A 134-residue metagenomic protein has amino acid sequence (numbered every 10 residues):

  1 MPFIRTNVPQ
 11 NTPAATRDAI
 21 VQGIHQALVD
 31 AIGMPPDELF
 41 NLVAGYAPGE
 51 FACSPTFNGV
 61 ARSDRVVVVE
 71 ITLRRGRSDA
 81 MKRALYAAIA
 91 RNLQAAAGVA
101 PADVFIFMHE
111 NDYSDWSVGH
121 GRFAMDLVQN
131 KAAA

Functional and structural regions predicted by a protein language model:
P2-P9, V67-L73: Short, hydrophobic beta-strand segments
N11, G45-G49, E110-S114: Short, internal active-site loops enriched in acidic
A19-F40: N-terminal first-folded block
E38-A44, V104-H109: Beta-strand segments within the central parallel beta-sheet cores of soluble alpha/beta enzyme folds
E50-R65: Intrinsic, low-complexity N-terminal interaction/targeting segments
C53, S117-K131: Short, low-complexity, polybasic intrinsically disordered segments
R62-A96: Mid-chain, well-packed structural core segment of small domains
A88-S117: A contiguous, mid-protein "functional segment" used to position or interact with cofactors/ions or partner subunits
